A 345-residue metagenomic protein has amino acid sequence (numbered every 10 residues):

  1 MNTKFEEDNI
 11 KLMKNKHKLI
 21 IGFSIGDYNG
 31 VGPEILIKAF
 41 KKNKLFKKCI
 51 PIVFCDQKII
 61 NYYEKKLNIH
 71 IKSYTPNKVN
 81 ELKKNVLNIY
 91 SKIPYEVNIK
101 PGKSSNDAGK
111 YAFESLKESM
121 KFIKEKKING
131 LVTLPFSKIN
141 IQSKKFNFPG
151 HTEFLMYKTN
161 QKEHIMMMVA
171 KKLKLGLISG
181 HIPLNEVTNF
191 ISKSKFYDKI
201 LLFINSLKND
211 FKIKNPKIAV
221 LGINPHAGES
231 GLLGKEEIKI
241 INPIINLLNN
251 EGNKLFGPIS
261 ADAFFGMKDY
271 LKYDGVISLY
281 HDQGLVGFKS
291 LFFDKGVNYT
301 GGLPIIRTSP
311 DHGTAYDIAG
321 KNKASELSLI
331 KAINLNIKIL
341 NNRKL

Functional and structural regions predicted by a protein language model:
N2-L345: Anion-binding alpha/beta catalytic cores of soluble intermediary-metabolism enzymes, centered on
